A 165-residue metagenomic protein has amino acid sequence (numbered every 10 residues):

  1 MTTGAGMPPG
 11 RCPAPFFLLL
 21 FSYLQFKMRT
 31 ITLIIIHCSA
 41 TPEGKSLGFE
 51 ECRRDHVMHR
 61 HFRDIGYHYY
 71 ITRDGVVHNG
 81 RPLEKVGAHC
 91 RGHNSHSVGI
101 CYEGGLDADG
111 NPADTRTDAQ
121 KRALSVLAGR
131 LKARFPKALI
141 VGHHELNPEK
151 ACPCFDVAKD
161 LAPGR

Functional and structural regions predicted by a protein language model:
F16-F17, F21-F26: Aromatic (phenylalanine/tyrosine) cluster motif
F26-K85: Short, conserved "active-site rim" segments that organize catalytic pockets and cofactor/ligand binding
K27-S39, E43, R73-V77, H93-H96 (+1 more regions): Basic/polar, cationic surfaces and motifs that engage anionic cell-wall and phosphate/carboxylate ligands
A88-R91: Short, surface-exposed beta-strand/loop micro-motifs that present aromatic residues
